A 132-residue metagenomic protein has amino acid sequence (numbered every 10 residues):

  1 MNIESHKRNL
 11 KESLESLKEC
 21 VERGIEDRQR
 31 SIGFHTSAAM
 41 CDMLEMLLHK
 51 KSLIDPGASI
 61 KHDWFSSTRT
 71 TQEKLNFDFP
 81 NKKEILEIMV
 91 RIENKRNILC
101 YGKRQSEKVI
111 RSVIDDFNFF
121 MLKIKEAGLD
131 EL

Functional and structural regions predicted by a protein language model:
M1-Q29, G128-L132: Charged alpha-helical initiation segments
I3-H6, L10, G33, D78 (+1 more regions): Intrinsic-disorder-associated interaction segments
N9-S16, H35, D42, I88-K95 (+2 more regions): Amphipathic, well-ordered alpha-helical segments in soluble domains
I25, Q29, G33, E107-I110: Alpha-helix N-cap/helix-initiation sites
Q29-H49: Short, hydrophobic, well-ordered secondary-structure elements
L48-L132: Long, charged low-complexity segments
